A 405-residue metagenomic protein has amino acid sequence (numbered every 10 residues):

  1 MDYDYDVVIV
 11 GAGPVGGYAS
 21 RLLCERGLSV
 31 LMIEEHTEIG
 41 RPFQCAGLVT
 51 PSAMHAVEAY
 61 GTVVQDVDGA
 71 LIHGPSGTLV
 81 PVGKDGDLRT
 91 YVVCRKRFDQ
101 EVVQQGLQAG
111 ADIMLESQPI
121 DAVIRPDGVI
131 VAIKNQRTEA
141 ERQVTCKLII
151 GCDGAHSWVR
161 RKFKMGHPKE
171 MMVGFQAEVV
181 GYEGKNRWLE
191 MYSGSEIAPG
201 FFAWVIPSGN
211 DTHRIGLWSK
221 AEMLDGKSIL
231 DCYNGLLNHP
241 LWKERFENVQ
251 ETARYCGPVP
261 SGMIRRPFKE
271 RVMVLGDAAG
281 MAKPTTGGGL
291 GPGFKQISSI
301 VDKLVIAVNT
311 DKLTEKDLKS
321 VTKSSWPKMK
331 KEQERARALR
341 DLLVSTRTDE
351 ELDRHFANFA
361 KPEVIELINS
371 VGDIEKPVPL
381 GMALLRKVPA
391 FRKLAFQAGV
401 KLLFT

Functional and structural regions predicted by a protein language model:
M1-G13: Beta1/beta-strand and adjacent pyrophosphate-binding region of the FAD-binding site in flavoprotein oxidoreductases
V8, L22-F43: Glycine-rich FAD pyrophosphate-binding loop
A12, Q105-E244, G280: Predominantly flavin-linked oxidoreductase catalytic cores and closely associated redox partners
G16-G17: N-terminal Rossmann-fold NAD(P) dinucleotide-binding loop
G40, H55-L71, G166-M171, T314-D317: A short alpha-helix-loop-beta-strand transition element characteristic of N-terminal alpha/beta dinucleotide-binding
T50-E101: A conserved beta-strand/loop capping segment in the N-terminal third of enzymes that catalyze redox or closely related
L224-N309, V321: FAD/FMN-dependent oxidoreductases across multiple families
V305-T405: C-terminal helical "tail/cap" subdomain of flavin- and related membrane-associated enzymes
